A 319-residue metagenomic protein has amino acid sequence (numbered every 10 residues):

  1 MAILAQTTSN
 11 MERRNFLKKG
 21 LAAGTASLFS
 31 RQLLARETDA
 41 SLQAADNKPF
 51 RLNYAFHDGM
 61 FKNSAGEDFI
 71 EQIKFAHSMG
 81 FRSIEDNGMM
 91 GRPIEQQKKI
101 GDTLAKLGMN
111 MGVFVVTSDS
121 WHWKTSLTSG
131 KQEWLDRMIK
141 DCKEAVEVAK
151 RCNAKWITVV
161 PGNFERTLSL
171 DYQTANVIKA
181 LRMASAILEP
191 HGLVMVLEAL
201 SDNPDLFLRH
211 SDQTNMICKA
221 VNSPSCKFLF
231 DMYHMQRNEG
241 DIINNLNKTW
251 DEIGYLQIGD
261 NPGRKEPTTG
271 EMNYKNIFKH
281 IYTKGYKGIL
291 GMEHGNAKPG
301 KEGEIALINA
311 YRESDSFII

Functional and structural regions predicted by a protein language model:
A2-N63, E67-H77, N153, L208-F230 (+1 more regions): Histidine-acidic metal/acid-base catalytic patches
G20-Q32, D46-K48, L107, L127-K227: Active-site acidic/histidine proton-transfer and metal-coordination neighborhood in alpha/beta enzyme cores
D46-G59, T117-L127, P161-F164: N-terminal small/glycine-rich loop or linker at the start of catalytic domains across soluble metabolic enzymes
E71-M89: Catalytic domains of carbohydrate-active enzymes, especially glycoside hydrolases
N87-A105, P161-E165: Glycine-rich, proline-tolerant flexible connector loops at the mouths of alpha/beta enzymes
W121-L127, E165-S169, P204, R237 (+1 more regions): A short acidic, helix-capping loop that chelates divalent metal ions and anchors anionic groups
